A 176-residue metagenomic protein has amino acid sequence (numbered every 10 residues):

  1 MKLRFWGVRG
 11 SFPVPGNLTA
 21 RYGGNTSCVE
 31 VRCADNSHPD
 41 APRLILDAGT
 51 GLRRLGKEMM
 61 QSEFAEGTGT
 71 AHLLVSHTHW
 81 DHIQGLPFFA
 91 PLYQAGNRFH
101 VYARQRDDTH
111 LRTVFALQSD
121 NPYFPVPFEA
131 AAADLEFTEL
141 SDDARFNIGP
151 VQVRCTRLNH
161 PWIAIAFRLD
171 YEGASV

Functional and structural regions predicted by a protein language model:
M1-V176: Binuclear metal-dependent hydrolase catalytic cores
